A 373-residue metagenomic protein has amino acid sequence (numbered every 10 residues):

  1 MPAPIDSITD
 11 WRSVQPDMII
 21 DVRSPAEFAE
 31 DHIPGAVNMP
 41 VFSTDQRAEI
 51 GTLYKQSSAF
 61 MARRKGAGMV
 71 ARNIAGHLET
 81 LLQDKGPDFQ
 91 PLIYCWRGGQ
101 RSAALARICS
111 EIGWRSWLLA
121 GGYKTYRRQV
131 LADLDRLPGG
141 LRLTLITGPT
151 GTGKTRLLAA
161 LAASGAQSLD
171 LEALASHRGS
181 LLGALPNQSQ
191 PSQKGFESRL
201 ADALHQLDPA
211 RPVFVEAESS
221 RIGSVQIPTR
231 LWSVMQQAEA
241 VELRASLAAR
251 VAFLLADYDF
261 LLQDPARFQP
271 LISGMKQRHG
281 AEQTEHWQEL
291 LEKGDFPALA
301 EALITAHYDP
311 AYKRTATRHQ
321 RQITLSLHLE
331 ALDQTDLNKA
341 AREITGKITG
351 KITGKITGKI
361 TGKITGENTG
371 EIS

Functional and structural regions predicted by a protein language model:
M1-P34, A62, L131-P138, L143-T147: Flexible, polar/low-complexity N-terminal or interdomain linker segments that lie immediately upstream of folded
S13-K85: Positively charged, proline/Ser/Thr-rich regional signature most characteristic of the Rhodanese/CDC25-like
G68-A120: Catalytic cysteine-centered active loop of the rhodanese-like fold, especially the PTP/DSP P-loop
L92, W114-R128, D170-A175: A short glycine-rich beta-strand->turn/loop micro-motif centered on a GG-aromatic cluster
Q100-R101, R142-A162: Glycine-rich phosphate-binding P-loop
A106-C109, T155-Q167: A conserved segment at the C-terminal end of the G1
A163-V234: Conserved nucleotide-sensing/catalytic segment adjacent to the nucleotide-binding pocket in NTP-handling enzymes
S233-A240, R244-G350, I372-S373: Conserved NTP phosphate-binding and transfer environment spanning the P-loop NTPase/kinase superfamily
